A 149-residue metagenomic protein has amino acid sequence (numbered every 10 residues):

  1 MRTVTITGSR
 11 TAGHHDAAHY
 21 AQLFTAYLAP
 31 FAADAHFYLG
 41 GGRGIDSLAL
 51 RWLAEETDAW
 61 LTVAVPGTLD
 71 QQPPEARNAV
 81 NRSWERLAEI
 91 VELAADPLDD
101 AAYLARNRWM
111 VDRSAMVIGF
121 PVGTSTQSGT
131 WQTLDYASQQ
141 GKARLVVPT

Functional and structural regions predicted by a protein language model:
M1-T149: Acidic/glycine-enriched connector segments
